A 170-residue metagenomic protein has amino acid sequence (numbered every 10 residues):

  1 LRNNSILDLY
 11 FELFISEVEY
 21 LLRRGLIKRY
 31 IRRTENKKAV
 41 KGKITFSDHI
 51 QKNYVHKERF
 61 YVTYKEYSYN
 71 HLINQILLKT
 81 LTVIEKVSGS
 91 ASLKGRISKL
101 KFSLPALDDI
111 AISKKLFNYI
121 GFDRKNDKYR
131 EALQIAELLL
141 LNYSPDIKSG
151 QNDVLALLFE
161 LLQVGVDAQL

Functional and structural regions predicted by a protein language model:
L1-G121, K128-Q134, L138-Q151: Terminal, charged accessory segments of proteins
L155-Q169: Acidic-basic catalytic patches of nuclease active cores, encompassing PD-(D/E)XK and other metal-cofactor nuclease
